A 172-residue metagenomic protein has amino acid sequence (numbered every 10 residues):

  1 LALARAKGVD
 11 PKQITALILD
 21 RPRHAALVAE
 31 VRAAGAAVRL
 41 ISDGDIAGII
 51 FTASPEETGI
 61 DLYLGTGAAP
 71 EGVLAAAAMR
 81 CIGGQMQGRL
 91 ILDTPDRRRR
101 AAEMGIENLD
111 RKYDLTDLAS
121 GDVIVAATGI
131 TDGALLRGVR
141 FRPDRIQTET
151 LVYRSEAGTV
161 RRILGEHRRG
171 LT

Functional and structural regions predicted by a protein language model:
L1-L40, G133-A134, R140, I146-L171: Acidic beta-strand-loop-alpha-helix segment within the catalytic core of divalent metal-dependent phosphate-processing
L1-V9, I18-R99: Conserved mixed alpha/beta catalytic, RNA-binding, or beta-rich assembly cores of soluble enzyme, regulatory
P11-Q13, G59, S120-D122: A general structural motif
Y63, A68, R80-T172: Anaerobic metallocofactor- and corrinoid-dependent redox/one-carbon enzyme cores, especially those from methanogenesis
